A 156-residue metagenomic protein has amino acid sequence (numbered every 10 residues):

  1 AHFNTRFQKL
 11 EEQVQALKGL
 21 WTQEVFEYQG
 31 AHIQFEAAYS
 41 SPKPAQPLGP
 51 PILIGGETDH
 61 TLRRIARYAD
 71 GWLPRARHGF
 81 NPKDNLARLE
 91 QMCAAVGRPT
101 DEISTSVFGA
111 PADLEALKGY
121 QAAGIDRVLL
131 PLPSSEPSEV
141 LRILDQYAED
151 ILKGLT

Functional and structural regions predicted by a protein language model:
A1-T156: Active-site-adjacent structural elements that line small-molecule/cofactor binding pockets in enzymes
